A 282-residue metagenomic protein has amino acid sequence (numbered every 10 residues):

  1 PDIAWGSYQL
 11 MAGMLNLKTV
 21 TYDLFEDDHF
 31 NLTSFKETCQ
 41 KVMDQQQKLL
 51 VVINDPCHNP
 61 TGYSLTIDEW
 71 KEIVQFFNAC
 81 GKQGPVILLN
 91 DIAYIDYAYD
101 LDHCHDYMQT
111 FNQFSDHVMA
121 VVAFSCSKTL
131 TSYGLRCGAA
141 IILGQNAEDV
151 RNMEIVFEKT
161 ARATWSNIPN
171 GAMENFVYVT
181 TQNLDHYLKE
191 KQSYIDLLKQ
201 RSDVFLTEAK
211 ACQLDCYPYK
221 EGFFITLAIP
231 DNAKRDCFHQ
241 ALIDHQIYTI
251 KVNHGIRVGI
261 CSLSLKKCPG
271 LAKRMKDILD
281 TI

Functional and structural regions predicted by a protein language model:
P1-Q9: Conserved PLP-anchoring active-site segment centered on the Schiff-base-forming lysine
A4, N170, V177, E190-A209 (+2 more regions): Conserved glycine-rich beta-strand-loop-beta hairpin in the small C-terminal domain of fold type I
E26-H103: Active-site phosphate-binding strand-loop segment of PLP-dependent enzymes
C39-Q47, V74-P85, F111-D116, G144-D149 (+2 more regions): Alpha-helix termini
Q40, V74, N232-I282: PLP-dependent enzyme catalytic core of the Aspartate aminotransferase-like
L50, P85-I87, V121, F224 (+1 more regions): Structural preference for beta-strand elements that scaffold enzyme active sites
N112-I195: Conserved core segment of the aminotransferase class I/II
I141, T226-A228, G259-C261: Short hydrophobic/aromatic beta-strand micro-patches that form the beta-sheet surface supporting nucleotide- or nucleic
